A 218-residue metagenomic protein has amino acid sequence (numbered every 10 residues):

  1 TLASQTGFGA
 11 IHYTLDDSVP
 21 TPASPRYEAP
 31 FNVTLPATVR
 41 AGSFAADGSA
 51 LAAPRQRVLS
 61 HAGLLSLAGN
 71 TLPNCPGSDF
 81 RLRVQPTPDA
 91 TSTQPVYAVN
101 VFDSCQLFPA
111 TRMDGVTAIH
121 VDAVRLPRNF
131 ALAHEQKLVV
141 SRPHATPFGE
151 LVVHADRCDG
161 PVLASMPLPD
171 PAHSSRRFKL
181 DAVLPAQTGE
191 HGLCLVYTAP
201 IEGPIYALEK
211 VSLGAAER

Functional and structural regions predicted by a protein language model:
T1-R83, N129-F130: Short, compositionally stereotyped local motifs that mark structural "simplifiers"
P54-R218: Extracytoplasmic
